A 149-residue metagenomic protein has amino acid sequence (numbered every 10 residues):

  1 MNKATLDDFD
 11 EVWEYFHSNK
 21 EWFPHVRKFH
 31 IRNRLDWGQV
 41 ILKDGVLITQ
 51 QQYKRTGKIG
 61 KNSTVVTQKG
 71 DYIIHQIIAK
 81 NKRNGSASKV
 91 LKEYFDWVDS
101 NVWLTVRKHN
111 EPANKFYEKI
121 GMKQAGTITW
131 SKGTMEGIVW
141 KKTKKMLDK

Functional and structural regions predicted by a protein language model:
M1-D7, K142-K149: Conserved N-terminal entry element of GNAT/NAT acetyltransferase domains
M1-V26: Short amphipathic alpha-helix that is part of the acyltransferase structural core
A4, I77-A79, V106: Hydrophobic adenine-recognition pocket in adenosine-nucleotide-binding enzymes
D36-Q52: Conserved beta-hairpin
L47-Q76, K82, K132-T134: Conserved acyl-donor/pantetheine-binding loop and adjacent beta-alpha core of acyl/acetyltransferases and related
A79, R83-D96, N114-K119: Conserved acetyl-CoA-binding loop-helix of GNAT-fold acetyltransferases
S88, H109-W130, M135: Conserved active-site alpha-helix within GNAT-family acetyltransferase domains
W97-K108: Conserved GNAT acetyl-CoA-binding A-motif
